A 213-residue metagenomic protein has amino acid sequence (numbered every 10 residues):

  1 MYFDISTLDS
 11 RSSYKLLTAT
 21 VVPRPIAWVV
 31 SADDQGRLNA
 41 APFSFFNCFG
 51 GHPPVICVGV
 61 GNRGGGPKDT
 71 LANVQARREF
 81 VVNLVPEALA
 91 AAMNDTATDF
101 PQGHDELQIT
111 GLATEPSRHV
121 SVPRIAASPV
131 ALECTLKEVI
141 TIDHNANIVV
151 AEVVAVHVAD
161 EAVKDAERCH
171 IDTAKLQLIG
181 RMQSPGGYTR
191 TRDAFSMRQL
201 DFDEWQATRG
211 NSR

Functional and structural regions predicted by a protein language model:
M1-R213: Basic, polyanion-binding surface patches
